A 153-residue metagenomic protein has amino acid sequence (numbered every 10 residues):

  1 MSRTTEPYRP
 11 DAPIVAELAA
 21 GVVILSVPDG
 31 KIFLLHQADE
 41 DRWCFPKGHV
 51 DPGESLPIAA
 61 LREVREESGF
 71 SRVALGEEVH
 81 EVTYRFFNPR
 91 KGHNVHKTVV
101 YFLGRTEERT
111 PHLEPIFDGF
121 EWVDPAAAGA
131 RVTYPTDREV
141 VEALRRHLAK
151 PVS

Functional and structural regions predicted by a protein language model:
M1-G21: Acidic, metal-coordinating catalytic segment for phosphate/diphosphate chemistry, firing primarily on the Nudix
I14-L18, S26, N94-H96: A short catalytic or substrate-binding loop motif that flags glycine-/basic-rich loops and adjacent residues that bind
L18-A20, G30, K97-V100, D118: Change "...and in nucleic-acid phosphodiester-cleaving endonucleases..." to "...and in nucleic-acid processing enzymes
G30-S71: Conserved Nudix-box catalytic region and its N-terminal flanking loop in Nudix hydrolases and closely related
L34, Y101-L103, W122: Conserved hydrophobic/aromatic beta-strand scaffold that supports enzyme active sites
C44, H96, W122: Short aromatic/basic micro-patch
G69-R109: Active-site segment of metal-dependent pyrophosphate-handling enzymes, primarily the Nudix hydrolase catalytic core
T110-L144: NUDIX/MutT-family hydrolases
